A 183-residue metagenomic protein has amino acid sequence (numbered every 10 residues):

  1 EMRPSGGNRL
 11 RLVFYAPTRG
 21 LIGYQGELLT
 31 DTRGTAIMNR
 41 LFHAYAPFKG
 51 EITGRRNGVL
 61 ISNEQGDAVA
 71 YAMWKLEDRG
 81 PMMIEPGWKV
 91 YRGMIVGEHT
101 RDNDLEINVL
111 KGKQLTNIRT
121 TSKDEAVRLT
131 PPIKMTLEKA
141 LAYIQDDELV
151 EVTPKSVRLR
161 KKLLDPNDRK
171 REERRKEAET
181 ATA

Functional and structural regions predicted by a protein language model:
E1-A183: Accessory interaction regions appended to the cores of large information-processing enzymes
